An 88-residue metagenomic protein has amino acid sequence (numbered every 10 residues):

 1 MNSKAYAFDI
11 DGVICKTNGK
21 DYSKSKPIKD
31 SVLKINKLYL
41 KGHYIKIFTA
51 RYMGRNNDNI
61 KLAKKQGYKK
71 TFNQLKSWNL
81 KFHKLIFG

Functional and structural regions predicted by a protein language model:
M1-G88: Catalytic phosphate/metal-binding cores of nucleic-acid and nucleotide-processing enzymes, i.e., regions that mediate
